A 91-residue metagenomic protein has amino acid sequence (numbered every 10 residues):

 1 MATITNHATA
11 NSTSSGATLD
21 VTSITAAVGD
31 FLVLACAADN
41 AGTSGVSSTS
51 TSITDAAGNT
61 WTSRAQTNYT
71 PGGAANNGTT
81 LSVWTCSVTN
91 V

Functional and structural regions predicted by a protein language model:
M1-V91: Function-critical acidic carboxylates
